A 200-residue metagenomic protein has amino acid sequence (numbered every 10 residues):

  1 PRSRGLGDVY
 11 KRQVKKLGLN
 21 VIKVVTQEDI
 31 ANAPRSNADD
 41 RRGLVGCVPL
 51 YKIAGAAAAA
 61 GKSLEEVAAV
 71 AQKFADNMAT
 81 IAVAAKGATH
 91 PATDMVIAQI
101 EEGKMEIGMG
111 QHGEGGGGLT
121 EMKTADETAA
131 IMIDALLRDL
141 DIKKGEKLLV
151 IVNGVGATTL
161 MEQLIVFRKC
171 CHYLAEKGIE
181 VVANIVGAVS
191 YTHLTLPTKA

Functional and structural regions predicted by a protein language model:
P1-L6, Y10, H193, T198-A200: Single conserved hydrophobic/aromatic residue that forms the stacking wall/gate of nucleotide- or nucleobase-binding
G7-D8, N20-E66, K73-T80: Active-site histidine-anchored catalytic micro-motif
G7-G18, E162-R168: Short Gly/Thr/Asp-enriched flexible loops that form oxyanion-binding sites at enzyme active sites
L19-K23, E106, K147-L149, V182: Structural motif
N32, A58-L164: Mixed-charge interfacial surface used for oligomerization/domain docking and macromolecular partner engagement
D40, S190-L194: Short basic, glycine-rich beta-strand/loop surfaces that mediate nucleic-acid
T158-K177: Short, hydrophobic/π-rich interface segment
E180-Y191: Metallocofactor- and cofactor-centric catalytic cores in central/energy metabolism, strongly enriched
